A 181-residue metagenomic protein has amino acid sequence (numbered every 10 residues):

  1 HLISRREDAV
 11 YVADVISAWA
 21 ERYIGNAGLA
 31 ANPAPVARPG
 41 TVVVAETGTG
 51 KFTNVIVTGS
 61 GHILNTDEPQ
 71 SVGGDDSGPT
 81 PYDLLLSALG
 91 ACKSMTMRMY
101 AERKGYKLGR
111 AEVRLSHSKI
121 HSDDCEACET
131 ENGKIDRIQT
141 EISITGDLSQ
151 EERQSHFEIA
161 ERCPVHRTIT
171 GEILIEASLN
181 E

Functional and structural regions predicted by a protein language model:
H1-V10: Catalytic histidine-centered segment of alpha/beta-hydrolase-like enzymes
V10, D14-S87, M95-E181: Extended beta-strand/beta-hairpin segments
